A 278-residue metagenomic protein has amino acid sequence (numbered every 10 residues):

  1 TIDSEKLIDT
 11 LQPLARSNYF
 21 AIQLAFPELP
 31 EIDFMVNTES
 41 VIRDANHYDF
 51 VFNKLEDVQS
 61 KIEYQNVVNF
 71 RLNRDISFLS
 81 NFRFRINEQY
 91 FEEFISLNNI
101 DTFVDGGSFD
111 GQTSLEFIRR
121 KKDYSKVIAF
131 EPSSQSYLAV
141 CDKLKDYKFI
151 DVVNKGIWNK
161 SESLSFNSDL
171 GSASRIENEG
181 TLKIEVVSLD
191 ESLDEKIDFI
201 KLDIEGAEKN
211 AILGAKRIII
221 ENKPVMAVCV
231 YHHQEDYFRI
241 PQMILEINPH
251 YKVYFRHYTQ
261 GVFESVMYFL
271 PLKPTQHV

Functional and structural regions predicted by a protein language model:
T1-V278: Phosphate/nucleotide-binding beta-alpha loop and adjacent structural elements of enzyme active sites
